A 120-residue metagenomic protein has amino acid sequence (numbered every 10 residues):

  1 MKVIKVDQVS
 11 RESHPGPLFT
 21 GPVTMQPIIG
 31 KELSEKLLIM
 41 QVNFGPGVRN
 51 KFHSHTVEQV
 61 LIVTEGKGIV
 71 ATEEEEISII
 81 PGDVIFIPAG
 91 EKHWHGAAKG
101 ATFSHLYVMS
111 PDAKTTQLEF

Functional and structural regions predicted by a protein language model:
M1-K36, Q117-F120: A short, N-terminal "cap"/entry segment at the start of jelly-roll beta-barrel domains of the cupin/DSBH fold
I39-H55, A89: Conserved short histidine dyad/triad with adjacent acidic residue
V42, F86, G100-L118: A short hydrophobic beta-strand segment most commonly corresponding to one strand of the jelly-roll/cupin
N50-F52, V70-A71, K92-K99: Short beta-strand His + acidic residue motifs that chelate non-heme Fe in jelly-roll/DSBH and cupin folds
V57-I69, E73-E74: Glycine- and acidic-residue-biased ligand/ion/polar-headgroup-sensing regions
E74-G90: Short acidic-glycine-tyrosine-enriched beta hairpin
